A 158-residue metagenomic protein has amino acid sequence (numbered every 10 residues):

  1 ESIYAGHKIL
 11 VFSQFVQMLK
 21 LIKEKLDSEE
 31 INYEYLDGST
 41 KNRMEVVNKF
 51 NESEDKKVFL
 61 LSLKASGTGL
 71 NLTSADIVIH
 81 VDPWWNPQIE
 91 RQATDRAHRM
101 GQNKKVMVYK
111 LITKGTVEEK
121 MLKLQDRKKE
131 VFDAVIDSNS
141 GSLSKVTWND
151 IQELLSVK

Functional and structural regions predicted by a protein language model:
E1-K158: ASCE P-loop NTPase motor core, strongest for the SF2 helicase catalytic module
